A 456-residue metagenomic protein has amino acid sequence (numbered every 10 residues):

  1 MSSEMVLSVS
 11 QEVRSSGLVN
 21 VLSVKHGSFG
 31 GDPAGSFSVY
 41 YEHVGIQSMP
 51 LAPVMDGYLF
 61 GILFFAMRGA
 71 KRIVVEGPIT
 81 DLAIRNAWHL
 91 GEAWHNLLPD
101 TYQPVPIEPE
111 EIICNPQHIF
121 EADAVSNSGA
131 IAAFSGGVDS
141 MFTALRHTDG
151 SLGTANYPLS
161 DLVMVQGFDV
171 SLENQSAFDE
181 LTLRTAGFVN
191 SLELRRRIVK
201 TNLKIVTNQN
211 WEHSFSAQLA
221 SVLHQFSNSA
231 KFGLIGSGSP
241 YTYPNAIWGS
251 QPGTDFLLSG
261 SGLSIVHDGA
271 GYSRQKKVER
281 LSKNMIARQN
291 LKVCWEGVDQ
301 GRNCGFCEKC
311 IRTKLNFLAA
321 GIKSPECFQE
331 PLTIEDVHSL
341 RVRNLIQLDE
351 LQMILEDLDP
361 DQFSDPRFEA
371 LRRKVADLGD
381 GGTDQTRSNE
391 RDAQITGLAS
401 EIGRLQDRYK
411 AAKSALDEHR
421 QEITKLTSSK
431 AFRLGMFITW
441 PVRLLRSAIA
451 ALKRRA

Functional and structural regions predicted by a protein language model:
S2-H26, G61, R68-I73, G77-A133 (+1 more regions): Nucleotide-activated chemistry modules centered on ATP-dependent adenylation/adenylyltransferase
Q11-G61, F65: N-terminal juxtadomain amphipathic helix that follows a signal peptide/anchor or precedes a small N-terminal auxiliary
S15, M49, A144, G271 (+4 more regions): A generic structural micro-environment signature that highlights single residues at secondary-structure boundaries
F37, Y41, I198, P252-F256 (+5 more regions): Amphipathic, alpha-helical segments enriched in basic
Y41-E42, Q103, T242, K410 (+2 more regions): Compositionally biased, intrinsically disordered low-complexity regions enriched in proline and serine
G45, L98, P106, R372 (+3 more regions): Generic alpha-helical secondary structure signal
G57-Y58, L181, L434: Conserved alpha-helical elements of sugar-nucleotide-dependent glycosyltransferases
G381-A456: Boundary detector for helix-to-coil junctions that initiate low-complexity/charged tails
